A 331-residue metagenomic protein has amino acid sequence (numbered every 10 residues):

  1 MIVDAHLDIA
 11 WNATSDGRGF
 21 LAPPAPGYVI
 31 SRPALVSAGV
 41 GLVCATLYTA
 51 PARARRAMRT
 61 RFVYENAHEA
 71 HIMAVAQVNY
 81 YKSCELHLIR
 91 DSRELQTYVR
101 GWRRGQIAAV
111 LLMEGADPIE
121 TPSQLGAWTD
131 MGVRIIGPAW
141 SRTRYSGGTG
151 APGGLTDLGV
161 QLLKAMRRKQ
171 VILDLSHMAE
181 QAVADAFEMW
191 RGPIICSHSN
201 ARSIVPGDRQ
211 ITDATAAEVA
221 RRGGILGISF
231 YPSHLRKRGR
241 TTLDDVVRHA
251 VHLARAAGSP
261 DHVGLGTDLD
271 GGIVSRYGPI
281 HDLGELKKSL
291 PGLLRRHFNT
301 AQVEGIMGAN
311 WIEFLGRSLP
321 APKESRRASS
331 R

Functional and structural regions predicted by a protein language model:
M1-G153, D157-V160, P206-R331: N-terminal hydrophobic targeting/anchoring segments and the immediately downstream early-domain regions of hydrolases
I2-A10, M178, C196-N200: Histidine-centered catalytic micro-motifs
S146, P152-F187, P193-S197: Loop-centered beta-sheet repeat module
A179-R222: Aromatic-anchored, glycine/proline-accented short structural segments that stabilize local strand-turns or short
